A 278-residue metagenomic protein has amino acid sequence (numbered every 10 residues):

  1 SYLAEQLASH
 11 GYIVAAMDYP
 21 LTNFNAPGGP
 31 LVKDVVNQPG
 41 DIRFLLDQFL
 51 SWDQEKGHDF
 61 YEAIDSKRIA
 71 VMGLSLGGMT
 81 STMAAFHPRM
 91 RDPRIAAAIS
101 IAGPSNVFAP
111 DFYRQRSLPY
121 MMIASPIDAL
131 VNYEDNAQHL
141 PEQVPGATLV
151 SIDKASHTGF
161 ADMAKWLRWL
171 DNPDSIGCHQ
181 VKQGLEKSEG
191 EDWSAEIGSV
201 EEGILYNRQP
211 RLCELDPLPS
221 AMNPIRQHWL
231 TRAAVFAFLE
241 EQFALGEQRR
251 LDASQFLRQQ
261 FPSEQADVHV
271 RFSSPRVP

Functional and structural regions predicted by a protein language model:
S1-A26, V32, P39, D153: Active-site machinery of serine-nucleophile hydrolases
Y2, N25-P30, T82-A84, P110-Y113 (+2 more regions): Short, solvent-exposed loop/turn and secondary-structure capping segments
L3-S9, L31-S66, M83: Alpha/beta-hydrolase active-site loop
E5, G40-D47, Q138, A233-A237 (+1 more regions): Solvent-exposed, polar/charged alpha-helical surfaces in well-ordered, non-transmembrane soluble domains, broadly
G73-G77, S81: Gly/Ala-rich beta-loop-alpha elbow adjacent to hydrolase catalytic centers
A84-I95: Conserved hydrolase catalytic core segment
P93-F160: The feature captures the conserved acid-bearing segment of alpha/beta-hydrolase catalytic domains
K154-H157, D162-P278: Alpha/beta-hydrolase-fold serine-hydrolase catalytic core, especially in secreted/extracellular enzymes
